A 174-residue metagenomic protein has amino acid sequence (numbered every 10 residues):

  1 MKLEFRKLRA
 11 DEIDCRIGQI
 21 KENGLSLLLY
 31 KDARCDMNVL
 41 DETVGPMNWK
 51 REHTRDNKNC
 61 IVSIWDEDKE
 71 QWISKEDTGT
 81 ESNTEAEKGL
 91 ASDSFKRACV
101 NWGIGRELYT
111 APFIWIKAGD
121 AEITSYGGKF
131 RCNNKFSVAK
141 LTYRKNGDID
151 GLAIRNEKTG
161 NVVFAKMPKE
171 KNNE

Functional and structural regions predicted by a protein language model:
M1-S26: N-terminal, Lys/Arg- and Ser/Thr-rich interaction peptides
G18-L29, T78-E85: Short histidine-centered catalytic/ligand-binding loop motif
A33-E174: Positively charged, aromatic-enriched nucleic acid-contacting surfaces
